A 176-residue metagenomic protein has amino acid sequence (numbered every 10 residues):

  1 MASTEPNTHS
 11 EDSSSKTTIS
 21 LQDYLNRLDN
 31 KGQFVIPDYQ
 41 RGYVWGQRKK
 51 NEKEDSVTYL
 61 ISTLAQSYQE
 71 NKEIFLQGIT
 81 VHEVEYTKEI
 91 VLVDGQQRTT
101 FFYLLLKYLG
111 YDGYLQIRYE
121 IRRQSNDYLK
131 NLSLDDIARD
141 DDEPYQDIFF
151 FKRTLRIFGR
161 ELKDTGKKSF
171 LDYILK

Functional and structural regions predicted by a protein language model:
A2-K176: Glycine- and hydrophobic-rich flexible loops that cap the catalytic core of alpha/beta enzyme folds
